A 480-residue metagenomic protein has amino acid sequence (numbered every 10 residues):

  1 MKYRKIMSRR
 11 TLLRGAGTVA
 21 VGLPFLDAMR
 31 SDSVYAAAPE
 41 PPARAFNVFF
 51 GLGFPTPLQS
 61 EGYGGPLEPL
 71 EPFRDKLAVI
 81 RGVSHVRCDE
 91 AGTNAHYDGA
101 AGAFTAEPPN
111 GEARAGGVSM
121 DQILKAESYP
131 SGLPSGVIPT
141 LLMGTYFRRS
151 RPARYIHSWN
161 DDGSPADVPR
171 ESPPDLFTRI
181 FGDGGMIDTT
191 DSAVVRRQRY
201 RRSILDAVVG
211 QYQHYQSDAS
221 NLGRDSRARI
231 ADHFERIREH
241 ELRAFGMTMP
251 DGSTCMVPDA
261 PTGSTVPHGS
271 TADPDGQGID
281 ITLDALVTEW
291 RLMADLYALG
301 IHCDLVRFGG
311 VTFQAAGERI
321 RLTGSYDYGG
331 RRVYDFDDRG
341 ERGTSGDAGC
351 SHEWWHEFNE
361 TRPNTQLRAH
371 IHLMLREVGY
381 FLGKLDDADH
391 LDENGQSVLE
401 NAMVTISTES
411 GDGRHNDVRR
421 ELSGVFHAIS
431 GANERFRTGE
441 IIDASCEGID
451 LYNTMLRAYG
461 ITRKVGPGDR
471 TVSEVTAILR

Functional and structural regions predicted by a protein language model:
M1-R480: Ligand-binding pockets and gating/stacking loops
